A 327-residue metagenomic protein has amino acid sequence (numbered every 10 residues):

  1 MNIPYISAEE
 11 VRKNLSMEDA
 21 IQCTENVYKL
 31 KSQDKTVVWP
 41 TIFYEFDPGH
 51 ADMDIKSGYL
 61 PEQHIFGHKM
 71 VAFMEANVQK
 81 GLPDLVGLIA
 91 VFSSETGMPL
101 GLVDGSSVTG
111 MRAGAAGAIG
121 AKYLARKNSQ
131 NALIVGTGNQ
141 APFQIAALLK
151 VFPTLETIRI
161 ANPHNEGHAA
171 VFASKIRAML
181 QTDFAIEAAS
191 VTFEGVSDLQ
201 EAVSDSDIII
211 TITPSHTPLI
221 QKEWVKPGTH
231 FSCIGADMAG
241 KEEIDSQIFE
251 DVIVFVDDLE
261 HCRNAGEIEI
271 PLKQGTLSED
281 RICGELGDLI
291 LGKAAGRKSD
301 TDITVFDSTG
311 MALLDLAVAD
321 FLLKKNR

Functional and structural regions predicted by a protein language model:
M1-G110, A116-A118, A125-N128, G284 (+1 more regions): N-terminal ligand-binding/catalytic initiation module
E10, A239-R327: Adenosine-phosphate binding glycine-rich loop
G117, N128-F152, N162-H164: Glycine-rich adenosine-cofactor-binding loop
L124-N131, K226-P227: Short helix-loop-beta connector
Q130-N131, T157, D302: Residues that mark the start of a beta-strand
V151-A185: NAD(P)-binding Rossmann-fold cofactor-contacting core
E187-P271, T276: Rossmann-like adenosine-cofactor binding region
